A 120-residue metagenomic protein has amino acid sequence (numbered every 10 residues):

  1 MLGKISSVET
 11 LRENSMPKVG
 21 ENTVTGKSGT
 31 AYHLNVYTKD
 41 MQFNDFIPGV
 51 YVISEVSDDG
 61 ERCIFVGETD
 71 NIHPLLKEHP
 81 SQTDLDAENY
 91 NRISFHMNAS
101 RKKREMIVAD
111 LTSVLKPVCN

Functional and structural regions predicted by a protein language model:
M1-D70, R101-V114: GIY-YIG nuclease catalytic motif and its immediate N-terminal context
P74-S113: Short, compact, well-ordered microdomains
L115-N120: Intrinsically disordered, low-complexity regulatory tails
